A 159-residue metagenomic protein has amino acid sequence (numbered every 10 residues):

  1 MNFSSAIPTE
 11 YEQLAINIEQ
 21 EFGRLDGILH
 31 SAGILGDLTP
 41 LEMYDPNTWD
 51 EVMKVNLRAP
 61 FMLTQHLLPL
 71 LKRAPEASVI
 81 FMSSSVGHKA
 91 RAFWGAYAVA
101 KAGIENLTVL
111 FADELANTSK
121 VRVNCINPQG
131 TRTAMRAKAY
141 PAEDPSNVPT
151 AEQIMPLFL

Functional and structural regions predicted by a protein language model:
M1-P8: Rossmann-fold cofactor-recognition segment
L14, T39-L41, D45-D50: Substrate-binding pocket helix/loop in short-chain dehydrogenase/reductase
D26-G27, D50, E76-M82, V121-N124: Conserved catalytic-site loops of classical short-chain dehydrogenases/reductases
S31-D37: Conserved NAD(P)H cofactor-binding loop of Rossmann-fold oxidoreductase domains
I34, K72, E76-N117, G130: Catalytic loop of short-chain dehydrogenase/reductase
T64-Q65, V109: A short, exposed helix-loop element centered on a Lys and neighboring polar residues
V121, C125-I126, T133, A142-L159: C-terminal helical subdomain
